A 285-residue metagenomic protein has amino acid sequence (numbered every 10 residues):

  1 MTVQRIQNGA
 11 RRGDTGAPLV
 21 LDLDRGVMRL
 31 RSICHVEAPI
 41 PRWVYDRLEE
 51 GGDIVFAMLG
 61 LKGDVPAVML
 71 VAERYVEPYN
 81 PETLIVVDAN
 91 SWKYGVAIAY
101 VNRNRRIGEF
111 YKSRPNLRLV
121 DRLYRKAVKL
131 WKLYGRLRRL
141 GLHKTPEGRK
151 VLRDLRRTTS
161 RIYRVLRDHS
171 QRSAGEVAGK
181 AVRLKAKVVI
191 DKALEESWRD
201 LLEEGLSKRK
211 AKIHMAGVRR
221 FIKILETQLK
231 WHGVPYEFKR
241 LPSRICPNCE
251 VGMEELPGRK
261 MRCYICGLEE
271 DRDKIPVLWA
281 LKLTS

Functional and structural regions predicted by a protein language model:
M1-K62, M215: Acidic carboxylate diad motif detector
P66-S285: Positively charged, helix-rich recognition surfaces that bind polyanionic ligands
